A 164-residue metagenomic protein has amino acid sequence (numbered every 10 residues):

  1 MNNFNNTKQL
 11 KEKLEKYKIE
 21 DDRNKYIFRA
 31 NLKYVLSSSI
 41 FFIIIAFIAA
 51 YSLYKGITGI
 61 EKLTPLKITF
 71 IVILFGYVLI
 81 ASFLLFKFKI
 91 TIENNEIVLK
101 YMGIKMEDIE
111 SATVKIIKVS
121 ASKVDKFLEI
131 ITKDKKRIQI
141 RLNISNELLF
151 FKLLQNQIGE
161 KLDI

Functional and structural regions predicted by a protein language model:
M1-I57: N-terminal membrane-targeting/pre-transmembrane regions
K16-I19, F88-I92, E129-I131: Short, exposed beta-strand/loop patches in secreted or surface proteins that constitute
G56-K62, F88-T91: Perimembrane helix-loop junctions in membrane proteins
G59-L74: Hydrophobic alpha-helical transmembrane segments
F75-D108: Conserved beta-hairpin
L99-F150: Non-transmembrane, membrane-adjacent beta-strand/coil modules in membrane-associated proteins and peripheral
Q157-I164: Pleckstrin homology
